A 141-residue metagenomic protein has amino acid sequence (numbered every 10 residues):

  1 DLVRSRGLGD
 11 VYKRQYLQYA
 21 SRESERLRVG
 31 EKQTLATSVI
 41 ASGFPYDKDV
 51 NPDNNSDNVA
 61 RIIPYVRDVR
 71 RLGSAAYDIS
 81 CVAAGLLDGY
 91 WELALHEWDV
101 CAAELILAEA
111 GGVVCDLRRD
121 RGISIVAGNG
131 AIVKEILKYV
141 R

Functional and structural regions predicted by a protein language model:
D1-Y12: Single conserved hydrophobic/aromatic residue that forms the stacking wall/gate of nucleotide- or nucleobase-binding
S5-R6, E31-T34, R61, L117-D120: Solvent-exposed alpha-helices and their adjacent loops that cap or buttress functional pockets in soluble metabolic
G9, S38, D88: Conserved acidic residues
D10-A36: A conserved active-site-flanking secondary-structure segment within enzyme catalytic domains
Q15-L17, E25, P45, A110-G111 (+1 more regions): Short loop segments at secondary-structure junctions
R22-L27, D53-A60: Anionic-ligand binding region
R26-D49, I63-L72: Short loop->beta-strand "edge-of-pocket" segments that line small-molecule binding or catalytic clefts across diverse
D57-P64, Y77-R141: Oxyanion/phosphate-interacting regions
